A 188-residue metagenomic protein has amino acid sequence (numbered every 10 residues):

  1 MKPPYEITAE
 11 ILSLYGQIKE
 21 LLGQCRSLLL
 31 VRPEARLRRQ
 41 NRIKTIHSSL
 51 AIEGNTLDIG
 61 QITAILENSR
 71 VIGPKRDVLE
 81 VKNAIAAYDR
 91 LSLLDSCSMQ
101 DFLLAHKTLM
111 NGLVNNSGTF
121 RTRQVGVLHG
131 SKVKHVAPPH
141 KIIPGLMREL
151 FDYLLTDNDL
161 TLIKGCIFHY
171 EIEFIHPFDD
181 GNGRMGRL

Functional and structural regions predicted by a protein language model:
M1-L188: FIC/Doc superfamily catalytic core
